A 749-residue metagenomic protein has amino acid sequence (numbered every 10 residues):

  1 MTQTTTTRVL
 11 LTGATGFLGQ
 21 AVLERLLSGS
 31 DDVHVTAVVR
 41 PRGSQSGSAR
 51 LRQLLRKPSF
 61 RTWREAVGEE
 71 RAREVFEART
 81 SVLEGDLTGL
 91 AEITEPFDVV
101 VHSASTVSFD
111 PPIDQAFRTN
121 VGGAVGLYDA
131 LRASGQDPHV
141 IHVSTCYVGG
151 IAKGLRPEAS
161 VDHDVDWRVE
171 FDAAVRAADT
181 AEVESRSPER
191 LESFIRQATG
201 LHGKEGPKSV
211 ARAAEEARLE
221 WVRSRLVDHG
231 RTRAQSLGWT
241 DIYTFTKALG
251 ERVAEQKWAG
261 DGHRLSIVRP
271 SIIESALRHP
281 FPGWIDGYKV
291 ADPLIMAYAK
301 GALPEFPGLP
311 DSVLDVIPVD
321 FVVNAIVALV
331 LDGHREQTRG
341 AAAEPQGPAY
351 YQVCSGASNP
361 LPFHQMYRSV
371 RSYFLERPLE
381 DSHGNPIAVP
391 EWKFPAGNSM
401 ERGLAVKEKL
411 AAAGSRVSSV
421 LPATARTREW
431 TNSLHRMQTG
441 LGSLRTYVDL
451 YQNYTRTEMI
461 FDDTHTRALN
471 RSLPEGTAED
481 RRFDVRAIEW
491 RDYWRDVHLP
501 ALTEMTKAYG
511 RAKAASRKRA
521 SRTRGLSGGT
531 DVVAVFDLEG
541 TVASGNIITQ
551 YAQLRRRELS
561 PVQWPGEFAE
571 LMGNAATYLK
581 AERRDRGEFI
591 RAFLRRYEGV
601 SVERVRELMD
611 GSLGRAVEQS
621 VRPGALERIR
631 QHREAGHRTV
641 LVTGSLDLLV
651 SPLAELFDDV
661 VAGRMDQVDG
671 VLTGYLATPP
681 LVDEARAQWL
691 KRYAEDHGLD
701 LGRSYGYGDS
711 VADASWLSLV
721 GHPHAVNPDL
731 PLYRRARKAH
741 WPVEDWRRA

Functional and structural regions predicted by a protein language model:
M1-V99, S103-T106, I113-R118, V125 (+3 more regions): N-terminal Rossmann/SDR dinucleotide-binding element
E189-I242, T246-G283, D315, R335 (+1 more regions): Conserved beta-loop-beta element that borders a ligand/cofactor-binding pocket
F245-L249, G287-A291, L309-L331: Substrate-positioning beta->alpha
D332-L450, E458, A468-S472, G476-R486 (+1 more regions): Mid/C-terminal beta-alpha module of Rossmann-like enzyme folds, strongest in SDR-family dehydrogenases/epimerases
D496-L538, R557-E558: Non-catalytic pre-domain segments flanking phosphatase-related domains
G525, G529-D531, E607, G614-A749: C-terminal cap/substrate-recognition subdomain and adjoining C-terminal extension of metal-dependent phosphatase-like
S527-A581: Active-site neighborhood of HAD-like aspartate-dependent phosphohydrolases
R586-G624: Metal-dependent phosphoesterase signature
